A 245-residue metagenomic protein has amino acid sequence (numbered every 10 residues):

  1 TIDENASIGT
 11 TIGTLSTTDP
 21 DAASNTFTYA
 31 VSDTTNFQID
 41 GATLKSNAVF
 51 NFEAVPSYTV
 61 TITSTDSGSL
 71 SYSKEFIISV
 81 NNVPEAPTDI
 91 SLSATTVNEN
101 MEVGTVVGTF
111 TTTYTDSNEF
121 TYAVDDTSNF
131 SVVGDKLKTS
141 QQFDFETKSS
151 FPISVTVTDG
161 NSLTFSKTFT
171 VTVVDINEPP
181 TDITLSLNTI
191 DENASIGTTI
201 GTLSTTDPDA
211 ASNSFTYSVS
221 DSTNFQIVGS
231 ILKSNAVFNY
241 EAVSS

Functional and structural regions predicted by a protein language model:
I2-G9, L15-I90, T95-T105, T109-I183 (+2 more regions): Acidic, turn/loop-rich segments in luminal/extracellular domains of secretory-pathway and cell-surface proteins
